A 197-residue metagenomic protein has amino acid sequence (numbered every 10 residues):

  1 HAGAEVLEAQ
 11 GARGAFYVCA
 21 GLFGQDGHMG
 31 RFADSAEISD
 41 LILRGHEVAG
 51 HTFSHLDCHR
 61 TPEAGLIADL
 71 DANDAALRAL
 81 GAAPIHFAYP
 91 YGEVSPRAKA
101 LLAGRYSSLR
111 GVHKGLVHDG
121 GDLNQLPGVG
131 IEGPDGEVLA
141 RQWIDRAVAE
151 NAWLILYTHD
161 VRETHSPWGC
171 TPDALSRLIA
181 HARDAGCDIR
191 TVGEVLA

Functional and structural regions predicted by a protein language model:
H1-A2: Short acidic, Gly/Ser-rich segments with clustered Asp/Glu that frequently serve as metal-coordination loops in enzyme
E5-E8, S39, D71, A75 (+2 more regions): Surface-exposed alpha-helical segments enriched in charged/polar residues
E8-S108, V112-P127, N151-T164: Metal-dependent polysaccharide deacetylase catalytic core of the NodB/CE4 family, i.e., the active-site-bearing domain
G130-E194: Catalytic grooves of carbohydrate-active enzymes
A197: Short active-site loop/helix that positions an aromatic residue
